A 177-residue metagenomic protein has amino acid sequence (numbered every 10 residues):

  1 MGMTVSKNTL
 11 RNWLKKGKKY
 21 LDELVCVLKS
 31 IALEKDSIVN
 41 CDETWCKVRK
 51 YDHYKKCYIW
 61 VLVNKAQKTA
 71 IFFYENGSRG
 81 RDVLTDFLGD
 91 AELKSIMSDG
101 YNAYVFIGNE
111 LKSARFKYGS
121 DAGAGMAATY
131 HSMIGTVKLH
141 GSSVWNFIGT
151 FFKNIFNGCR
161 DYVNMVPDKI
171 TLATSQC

Functional and structural regions predicted by a protein language model:
M1-C177: Detector for conserved single-position "signature" residues within domains
